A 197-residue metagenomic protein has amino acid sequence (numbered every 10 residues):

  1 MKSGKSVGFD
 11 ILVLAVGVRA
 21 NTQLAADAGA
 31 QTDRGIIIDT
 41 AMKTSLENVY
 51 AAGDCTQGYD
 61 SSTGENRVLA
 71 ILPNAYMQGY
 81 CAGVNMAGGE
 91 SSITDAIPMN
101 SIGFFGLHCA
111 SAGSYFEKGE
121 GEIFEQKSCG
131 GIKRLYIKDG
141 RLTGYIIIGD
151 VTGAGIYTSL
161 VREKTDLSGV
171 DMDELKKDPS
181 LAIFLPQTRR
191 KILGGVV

Functional and structural regions predicted by a protein language model:
M1-K5, I147-G149: Secondary-structure transition/turn motif
K2-S3, T40, I137-R141: Short acidic-glycine loop/turn motifs at beta-strand connectors
K5-C81, D171-K176: FAD-site-proximal beta/loop scaffold in flavoenzymes
G29-A30, A87, R162: A generic structural signal for secondary-structure junctions that act as hinges or helix/strand caps at the edges
C55-G155: Mid-to-C-terminal Rossmann-like scaffold of FAD/NAD(P)H-dependent oxidoreductases
Q78, N85, L181-V197: An exposure/low-complexity boundary signal
C129-R190: C-terminal auxiliary extensions adjacent to catalytic cores
